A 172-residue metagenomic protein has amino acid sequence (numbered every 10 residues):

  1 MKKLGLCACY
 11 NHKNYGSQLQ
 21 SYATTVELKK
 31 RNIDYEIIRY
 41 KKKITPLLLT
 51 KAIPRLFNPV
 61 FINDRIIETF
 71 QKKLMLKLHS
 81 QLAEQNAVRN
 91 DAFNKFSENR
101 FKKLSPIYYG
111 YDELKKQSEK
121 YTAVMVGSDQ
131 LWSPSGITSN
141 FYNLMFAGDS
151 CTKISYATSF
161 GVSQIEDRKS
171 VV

Functional and structural regions predicted by a protein language model:
L4-Y15, L19-D167: Aromatic- and Gly/Pro-rich donor/ligand-binding loops that form nucleotide- or phosphate-bearing donor binding pockets
V171: Conserved small/polar residues in nucleotide/adenosyl-binding loops
